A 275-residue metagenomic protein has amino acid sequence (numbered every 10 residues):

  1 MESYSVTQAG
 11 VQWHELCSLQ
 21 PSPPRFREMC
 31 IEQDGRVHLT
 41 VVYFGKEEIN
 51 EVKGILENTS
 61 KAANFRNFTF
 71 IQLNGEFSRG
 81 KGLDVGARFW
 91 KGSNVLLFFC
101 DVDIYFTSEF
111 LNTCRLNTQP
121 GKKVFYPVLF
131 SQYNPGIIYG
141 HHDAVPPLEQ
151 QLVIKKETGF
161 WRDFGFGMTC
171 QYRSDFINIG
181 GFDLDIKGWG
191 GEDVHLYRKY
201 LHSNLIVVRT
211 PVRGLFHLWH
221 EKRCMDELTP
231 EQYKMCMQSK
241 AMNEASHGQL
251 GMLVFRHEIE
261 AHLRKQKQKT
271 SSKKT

Functional and structural regions predicted by a protein language model:
M1-S22, F26: Small-residue-rich alpha-helical packing segments, especially N-terminal targeting/signal peptides and transmembrane
P24-E28, Q33, T270-T275: Juxtamembrane luminal stem/stalk of type II transmembrane Golgi/ER carbohydrate-processing enzymes
M29-Q72: Acidic donor-binding segment of Leloir-type glycosyltransferases
F44-E47, G75-E76, D103-Y105, L111 (+4 more regions): Conserved beta-strand elements of beta-rich interaction domains across eukaryotes, especially beta-propellers
N74-G82, A87, W189-G190: A short, glycine-/small-residue-rich helix N-cap motif at loop->alpha-helix starts within glycosyltransferase
D84-L96: Active-site nucleotide-sugar/metal-binding loop of Leloir-type enzymes
A87-R88, C100, Y105-I186, G191 (+1 more regions): Conserved catalytic core of nucleotide-sugar-dependent glycosyltransferases
R162-D163, M168, R173-T275: C-terminal catalytic/acceptor-binding lobe
